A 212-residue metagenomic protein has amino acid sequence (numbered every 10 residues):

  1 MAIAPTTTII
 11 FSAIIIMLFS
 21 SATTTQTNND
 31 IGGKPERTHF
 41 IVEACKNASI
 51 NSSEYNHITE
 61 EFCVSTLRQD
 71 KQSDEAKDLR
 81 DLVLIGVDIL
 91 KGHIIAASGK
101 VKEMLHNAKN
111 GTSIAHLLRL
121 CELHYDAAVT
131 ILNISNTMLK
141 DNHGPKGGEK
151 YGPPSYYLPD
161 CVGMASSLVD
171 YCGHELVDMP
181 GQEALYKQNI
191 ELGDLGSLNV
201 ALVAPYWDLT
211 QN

Functional and structural regions predicted by a protein language model:
A2-Y156, S166-N212: Trafficking entry modules
P159: Conserved, well-structured core segments that form or line functional sites
